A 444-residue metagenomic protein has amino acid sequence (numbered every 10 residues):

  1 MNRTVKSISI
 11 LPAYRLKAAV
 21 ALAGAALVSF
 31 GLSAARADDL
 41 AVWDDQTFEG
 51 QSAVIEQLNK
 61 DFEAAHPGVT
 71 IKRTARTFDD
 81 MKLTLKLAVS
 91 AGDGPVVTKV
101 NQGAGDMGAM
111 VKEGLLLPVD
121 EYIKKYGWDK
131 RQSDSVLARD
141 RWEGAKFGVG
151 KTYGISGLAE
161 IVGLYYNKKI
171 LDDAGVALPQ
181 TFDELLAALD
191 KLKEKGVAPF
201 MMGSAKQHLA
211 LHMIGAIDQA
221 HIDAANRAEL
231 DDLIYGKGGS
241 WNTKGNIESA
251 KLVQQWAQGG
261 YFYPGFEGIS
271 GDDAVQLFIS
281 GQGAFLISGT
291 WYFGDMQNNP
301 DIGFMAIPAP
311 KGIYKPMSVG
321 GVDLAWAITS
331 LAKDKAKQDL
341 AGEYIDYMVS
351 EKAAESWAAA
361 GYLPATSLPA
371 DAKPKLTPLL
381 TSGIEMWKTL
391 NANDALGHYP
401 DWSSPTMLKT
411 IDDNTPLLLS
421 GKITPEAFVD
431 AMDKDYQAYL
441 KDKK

Functional and structural regions predicted by a protein language model:
A23-G24, A35-L115, K124-R131, L178 (+6 more regions): Conserved N-terminal structural module of periplasmic/extracytoplasmic solute-binding proteins
D45, H212, I217-I222, E248-K337: Extracytoplasmic/periplasmic substrate-binding proteins
K60, A64, A91, G150 (+4 more regions): Extracytoplasmic/periplasmic substrate-recognition and gating elements
A104-V162, H212-M213, F304-M305: Hinge/lid segment of periplasmic solute-binding proteins
D120-S135, A220-E248, N298, A309-S318 (+1 more regions): Short, solvent-exposed loop/beta-turn-alpha elements that line the ligand-binding surface or hinge of extracytoplasmic
G144-G157, V162, L186-G238: Extracytoplasmic/periplasmic solute-binding protein
L189-L192, D232-F266: Glycine-centered hinge/linker elements that transmit conformational signals in sensory and ligand-binding systems
L363-A370, G383-Q437: C-terminal capping/gating helix-and-loop segments adjacent to ligand/active sites or protein-protein/ligand interfaces
